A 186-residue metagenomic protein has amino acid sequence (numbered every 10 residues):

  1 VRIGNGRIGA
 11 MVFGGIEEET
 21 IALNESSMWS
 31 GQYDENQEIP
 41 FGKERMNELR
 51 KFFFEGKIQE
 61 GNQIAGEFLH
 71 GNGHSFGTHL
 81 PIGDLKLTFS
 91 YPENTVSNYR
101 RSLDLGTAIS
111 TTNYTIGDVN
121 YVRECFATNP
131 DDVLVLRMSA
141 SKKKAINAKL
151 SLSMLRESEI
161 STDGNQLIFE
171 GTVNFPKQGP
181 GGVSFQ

Functional and structural regions predicted by a protein language model:
V1-Q186: Aromatic-residue-lined binding/catalytic grooves and analogous aromatic/hydrophobic interfacial grooves in multimeric
